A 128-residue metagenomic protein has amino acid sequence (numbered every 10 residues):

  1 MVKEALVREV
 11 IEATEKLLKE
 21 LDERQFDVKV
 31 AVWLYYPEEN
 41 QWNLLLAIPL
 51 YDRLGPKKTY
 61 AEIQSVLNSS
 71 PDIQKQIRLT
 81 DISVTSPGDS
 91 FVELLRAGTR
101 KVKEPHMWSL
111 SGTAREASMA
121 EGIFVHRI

Functional and structural regions predicted by a protein language model:
M1-A13: N-terminal presequence-like segments and adjacent domain-start helices
E20-K29, P71-K75: Short secondary-structure junctions
Q25-N43: Short edge beta-strands and adjacent turn/loop segments
L34-P37, P49-L50, S86, I128: Short, flexible beta-strand-to-coil junctions
L45-K57: A short interface-forming secondary-structure element
L54-K75: Short, non-transmembrane amphipathic alpha-helical segments
I73-I128: Catalytic "initiation/cleavage/transfer" segments centered on a nucleophilic residue and adjacent nucleic-acid-engaging
